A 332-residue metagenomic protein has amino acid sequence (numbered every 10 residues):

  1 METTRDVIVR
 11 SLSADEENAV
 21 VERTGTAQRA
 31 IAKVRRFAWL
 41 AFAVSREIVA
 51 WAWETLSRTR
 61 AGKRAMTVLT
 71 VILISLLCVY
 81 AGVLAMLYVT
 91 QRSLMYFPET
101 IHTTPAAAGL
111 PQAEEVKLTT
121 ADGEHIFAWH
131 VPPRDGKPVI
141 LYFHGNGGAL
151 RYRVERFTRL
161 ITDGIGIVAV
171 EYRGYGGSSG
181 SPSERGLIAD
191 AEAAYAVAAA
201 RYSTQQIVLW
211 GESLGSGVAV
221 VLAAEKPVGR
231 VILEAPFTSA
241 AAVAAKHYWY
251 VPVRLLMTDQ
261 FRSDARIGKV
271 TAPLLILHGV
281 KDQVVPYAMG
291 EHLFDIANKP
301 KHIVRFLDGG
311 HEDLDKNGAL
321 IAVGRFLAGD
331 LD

Functional and structural regions predicted by a protein language model:
L76-T119: An N-terminal hydrophobic leader/cap segment in hydrolases
A121-V197: Membrane-embedded segments
R156, S263, A272, P286-D295: Short alpha-helix in the alpha/beta-hydrolase fold that links the catalytic acid
V197-A200, T204-Y250: Primarily recognizes the serine-hydrolase "nucleophile elbow" in alpha/beta-hydrolase and SGNH/GDSL folds
V270, I276-H278, D282: Short beta-strand/loop motif that positions the catalytic acidic residue of the alpha/beta-hydrolase fold
K281-V285, H311-D313: Acidic catalytic loop of the alpha/beta-hydrolase fold
F294-E312: Catalytic histidine neighborhood in serine/cysteine hydrolases with alpha/beta-hydrolase-type architecture
L314-A328: Post-His helix in hydrolase/transferase enzymes
